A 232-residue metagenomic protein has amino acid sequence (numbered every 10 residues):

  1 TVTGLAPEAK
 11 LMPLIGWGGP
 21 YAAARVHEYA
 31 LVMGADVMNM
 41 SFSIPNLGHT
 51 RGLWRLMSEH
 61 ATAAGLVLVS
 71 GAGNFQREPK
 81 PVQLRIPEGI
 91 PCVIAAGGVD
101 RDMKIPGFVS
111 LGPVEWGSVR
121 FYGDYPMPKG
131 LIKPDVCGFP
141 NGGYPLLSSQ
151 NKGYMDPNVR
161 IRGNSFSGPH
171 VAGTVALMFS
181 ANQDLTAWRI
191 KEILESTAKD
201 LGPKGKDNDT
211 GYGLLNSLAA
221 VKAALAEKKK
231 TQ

Functional and structural regions predicted by a protein language model:
T1-L47, G97, R160: Subtilisin-like peptidase catalytic core
T1-P20, A63, G89-V93, D102-M103 (+3 more regions): Subtilisin-like serine protease catalytic core
K10-L14, D36-S41, T62, V67-G71 (+5 more regions): Structural recognition of the beta-strand scaffold that forms the well-ordered cores of secreted hydrolase catalytic
W17-Y21, S43-L47, N74-E78, V99-K104 (+3 more regions): Solvent-exposed loop/turn segments at secondary-structure junctions within structured extracellular/periplasmic domains
V37-N39, S180-Q232: C-terminal subdomain of the subtilisin-like protease fold in secreted/lumenal serine endopeptidases
T50-L68, I86, C92: Catalytic-core regions built around general acid/base machinery
N74-C92: Glycine-rich, charge-decorated loop segments at or immediately adjacent to ligand/cofactor-binding or catalytic sites
E88-S180: Extracellular S/T/G-rich loop segment that most often corresponds to the catalytic His/Ser-adjacent loop
